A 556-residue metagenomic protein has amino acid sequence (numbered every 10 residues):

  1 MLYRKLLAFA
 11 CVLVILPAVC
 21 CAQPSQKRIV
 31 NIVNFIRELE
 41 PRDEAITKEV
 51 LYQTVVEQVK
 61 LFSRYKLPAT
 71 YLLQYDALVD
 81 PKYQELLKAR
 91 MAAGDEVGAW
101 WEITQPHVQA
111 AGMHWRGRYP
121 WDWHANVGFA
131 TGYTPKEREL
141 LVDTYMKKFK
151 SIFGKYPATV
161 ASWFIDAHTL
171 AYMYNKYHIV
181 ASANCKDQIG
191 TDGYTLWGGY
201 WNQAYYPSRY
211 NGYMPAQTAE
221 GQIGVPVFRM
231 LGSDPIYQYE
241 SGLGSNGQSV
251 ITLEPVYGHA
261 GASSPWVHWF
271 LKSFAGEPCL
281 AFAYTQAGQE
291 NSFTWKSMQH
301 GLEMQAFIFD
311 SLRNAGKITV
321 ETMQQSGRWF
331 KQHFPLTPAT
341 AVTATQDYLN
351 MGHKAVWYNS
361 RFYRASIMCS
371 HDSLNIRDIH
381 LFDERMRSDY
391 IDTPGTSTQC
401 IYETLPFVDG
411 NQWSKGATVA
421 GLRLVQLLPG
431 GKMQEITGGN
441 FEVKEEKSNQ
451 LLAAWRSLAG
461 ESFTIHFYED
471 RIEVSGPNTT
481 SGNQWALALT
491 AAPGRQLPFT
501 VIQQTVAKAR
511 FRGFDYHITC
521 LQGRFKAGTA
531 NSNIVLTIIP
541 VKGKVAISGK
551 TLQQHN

Functional and structural regions predicted by a protein language model:
Q23-A93, A281-Y284, W357-N359: Active-site beta->alpha N-cap acidic-glycine motif
R37-E40, Q53, E57-K60, K147 (+4 more regions): Catalytic grooves of carbohydrate-active enzymes
E44-Y52, L72-Q84, Q105-V108, A161-L170 (+3 more regions): Acidic-and-aromatic substrate-binding clefts and catalytic sites of carbohydrate-active enzymes
P68, Y75-W163, I223-I251, C279-F293 (+2 more regions): Metal-dependent polysaccharide deacetylase catalytic core of the NodB/CE4 family, i.e., the active-site-bearing domain
T134-R209, D470-E473, R510: Catalytic domains of cell-wall/extracellular-matrix polysaccharide-remodeling enzymes, centered on de-N-acetylation
G258-S263, T285-G288, Q503-N556: Beta-strand-rich recognition/accessory modules
I367-Q450: Acidic-aromatic substrate-binding/catalytic surfaces of carbohydrate-active enzymes
N449-P498: Acidic, contiguous internal or C-terminal segments within carbohydrate-active enzymes that form a structured patch used
